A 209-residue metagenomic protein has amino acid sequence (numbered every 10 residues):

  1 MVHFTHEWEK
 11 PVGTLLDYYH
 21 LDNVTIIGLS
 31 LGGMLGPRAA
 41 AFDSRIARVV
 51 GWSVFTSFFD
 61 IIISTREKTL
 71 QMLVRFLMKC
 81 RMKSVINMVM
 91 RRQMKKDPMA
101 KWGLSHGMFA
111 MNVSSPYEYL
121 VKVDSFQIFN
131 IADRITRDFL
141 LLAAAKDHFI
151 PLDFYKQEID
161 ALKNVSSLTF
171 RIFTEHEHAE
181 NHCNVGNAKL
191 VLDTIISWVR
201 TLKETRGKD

Functional and structural regions predicted by a protein language model:
V2-H20, T25, L35-R38: Alpha/beta-hydrolase active-site loop
V24, G28-L29, A144: Conserved alpha/beta-hydrolase "nucleophile elbow" surrounding the catalytic nucleophile
A41-L120, A143: Hydrolase active-site cap/lid region
K122-T136: The feature captures the conserved acid-bearing segment of alpha/beta-hydrolase catalytic domains
I135-T136, L141-A143, D147: Short beta-strand/loop motif that positions the catalytic acidic residue of the alpha/beta-hydrolase fold
H148-F154: Conserved alpha/beta-hydrolase "acid-adjacent" motif
R171-K189: Catalytic histidine-centered segment of alpha/beta-hydrolase-like enzymes
R200-D209: Alpha/beta-hydrolase-fold serine-hydrolase catalytic core, especially in secreted/extracellular enzymes
